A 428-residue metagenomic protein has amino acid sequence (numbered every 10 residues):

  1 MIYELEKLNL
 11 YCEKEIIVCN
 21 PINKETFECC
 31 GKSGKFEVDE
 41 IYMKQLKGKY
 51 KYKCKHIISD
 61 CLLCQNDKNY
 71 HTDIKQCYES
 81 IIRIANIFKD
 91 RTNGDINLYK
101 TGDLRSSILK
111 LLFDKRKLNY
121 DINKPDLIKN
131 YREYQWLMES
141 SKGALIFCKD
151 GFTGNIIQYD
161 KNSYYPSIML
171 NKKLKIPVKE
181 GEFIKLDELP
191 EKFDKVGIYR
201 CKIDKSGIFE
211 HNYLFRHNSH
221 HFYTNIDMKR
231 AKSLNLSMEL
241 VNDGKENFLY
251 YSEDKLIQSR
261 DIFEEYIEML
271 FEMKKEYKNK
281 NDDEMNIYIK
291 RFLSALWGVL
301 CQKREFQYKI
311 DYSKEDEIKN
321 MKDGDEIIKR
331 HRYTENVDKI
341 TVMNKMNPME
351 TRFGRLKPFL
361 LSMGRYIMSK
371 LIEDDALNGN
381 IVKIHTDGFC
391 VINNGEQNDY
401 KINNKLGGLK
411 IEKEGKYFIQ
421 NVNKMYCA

Functional and structural regions predicted by a protein language model:
M1-A428: Conserved acidic
